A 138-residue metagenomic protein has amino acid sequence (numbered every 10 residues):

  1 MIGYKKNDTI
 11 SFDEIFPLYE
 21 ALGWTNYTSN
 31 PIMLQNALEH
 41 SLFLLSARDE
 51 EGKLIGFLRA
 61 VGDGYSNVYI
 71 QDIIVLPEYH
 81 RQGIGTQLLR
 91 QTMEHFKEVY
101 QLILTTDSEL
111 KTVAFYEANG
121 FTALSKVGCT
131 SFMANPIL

Functional and structural regions predicted by a protein language model:
M1-T28, V127: Short amphipathic alpha-helix that is part of the acyltransferase structural core
N7, L76, D107: Residue-level recognition of the GNAT/N-acetyltransferase active site
I10, Y65, L110-K111: Short alpha-helical
G23-L44, E50: Active-site rim helix/loop that mediates acceptor-substrate recognition in acyltransferases
L38-S41, R48-E50, G56-I73: A conserved beta-strand-loop-helix scaffold within acyl/acetyltransferase catalytic domains
Q71, E78-H80, H95, F115: Acidic/histidine-enriched, beta-strand-rich ligand/metal-binding domains
Y79, G83-Q91: Conserved acetyl-CoA pyrophosphate-binding loop and the N-cap/start of the following alpha-helix in GNAT-like
E98, L102, S108-C129: Conserved active-site alpha-helix within GNAT-family acetyltransferase domains
